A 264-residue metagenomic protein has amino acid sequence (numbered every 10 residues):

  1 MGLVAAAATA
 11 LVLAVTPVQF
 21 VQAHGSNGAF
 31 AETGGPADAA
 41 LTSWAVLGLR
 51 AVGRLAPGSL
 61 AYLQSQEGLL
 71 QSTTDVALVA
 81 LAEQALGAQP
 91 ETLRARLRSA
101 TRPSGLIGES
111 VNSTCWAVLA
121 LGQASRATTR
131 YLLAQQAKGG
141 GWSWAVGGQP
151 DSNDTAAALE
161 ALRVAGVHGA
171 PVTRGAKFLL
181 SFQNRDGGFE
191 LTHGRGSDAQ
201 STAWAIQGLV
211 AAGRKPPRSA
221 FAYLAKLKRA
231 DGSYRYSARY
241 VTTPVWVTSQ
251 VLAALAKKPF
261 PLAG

Functional and structural regions predicted by a protein language model:
M1-A14: Secretory targeting and sorting signals
A14-G28: Short N-terminal segments immediately surrounding and downstream of signal-peptide cleavage
V21, L63-Q66, L97, L132 (+2 more regions): Buried hydrophobic core positions in alpha-solenoid tandem helical repeats
A31-P57, G68-E91, L106-R130, K138-R174 (+3 more regions): An alpha-helical repeat/solenoid feature that recognizes helix-turn-helix modules
G58-Q66, P90-A100: Alpha-helical repeat scaffolds
R102-S104: Extracellular loop and loop/strand-boundary signature of outer-membrane beta-barrel proteins
